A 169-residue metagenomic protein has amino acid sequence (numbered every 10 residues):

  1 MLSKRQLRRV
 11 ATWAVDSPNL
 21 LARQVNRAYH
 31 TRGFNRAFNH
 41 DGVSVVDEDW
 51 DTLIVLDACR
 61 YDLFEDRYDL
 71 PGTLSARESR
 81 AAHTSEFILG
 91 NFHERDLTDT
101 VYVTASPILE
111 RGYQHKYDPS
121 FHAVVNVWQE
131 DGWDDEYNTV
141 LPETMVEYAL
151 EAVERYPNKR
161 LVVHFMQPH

Functional and structural regions predicted by a protein language model:
M1-D41: Membrane-proximal basic amphipathic "stem/tether" segments
G42-D51, L56-H169: Active-site-proximal alpha/beta segments of enzymes that process anionic O-linked groups
